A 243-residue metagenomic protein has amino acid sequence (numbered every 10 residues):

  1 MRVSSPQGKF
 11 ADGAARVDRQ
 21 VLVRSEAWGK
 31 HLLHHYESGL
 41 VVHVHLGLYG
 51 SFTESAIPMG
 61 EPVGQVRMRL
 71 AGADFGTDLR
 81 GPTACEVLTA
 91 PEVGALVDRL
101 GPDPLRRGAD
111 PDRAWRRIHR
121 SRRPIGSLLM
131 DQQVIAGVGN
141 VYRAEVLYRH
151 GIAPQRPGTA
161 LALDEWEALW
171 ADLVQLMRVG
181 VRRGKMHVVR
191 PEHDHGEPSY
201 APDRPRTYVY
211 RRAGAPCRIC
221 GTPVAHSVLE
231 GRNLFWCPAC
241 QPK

Functional and structural regions predicted by a protein language model:
M1-L100, P238-K243: Acidic, proline/glycine-enriched N-terminal capping motif
R2-D18, E26, H31, W115-K243: Basic, nucleic-acid-binding surfaces and adjacent catalytic neighborhoods in DNA/RNA-processing proteins
Y49, A73-F75, R80, E86 (+6 more regions): Generic hydrophobic/packing signal
A56-M59, L96-R107, R156-L163: Short histidine-centered catalytic/ligand-binding loop motif
G60-G64, A73, G108, H119 (+2 more regions): Short, amphipathic alpha-helical segments
T83-R123: A short, charged helix-loop
